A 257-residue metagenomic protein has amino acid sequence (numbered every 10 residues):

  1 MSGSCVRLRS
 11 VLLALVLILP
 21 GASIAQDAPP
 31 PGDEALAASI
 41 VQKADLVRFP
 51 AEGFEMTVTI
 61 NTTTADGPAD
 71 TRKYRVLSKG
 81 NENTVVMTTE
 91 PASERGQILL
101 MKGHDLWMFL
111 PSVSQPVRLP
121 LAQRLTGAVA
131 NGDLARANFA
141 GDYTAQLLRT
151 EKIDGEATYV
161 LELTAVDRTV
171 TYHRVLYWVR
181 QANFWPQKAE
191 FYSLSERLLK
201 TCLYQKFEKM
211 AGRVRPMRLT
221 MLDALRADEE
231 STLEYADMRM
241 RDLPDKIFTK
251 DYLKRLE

Functional and structural regions predicted by a protein language model:
M1-L12: Bacterial N-terminal signal peptides that target proteins for export
S10-G21: Bacterial N-terminal signal peptides
S23-D27: Boundary at the C-terminal end of the N-terminal hydrophobic targeting segment
G32, A37-S112: N-terminal mature ectodomain segment of secretory-pathway/periplasmic proteins
A38-S39, R136-L147, E196-T201: A short, amphipathic edge element
N61, K79-N81, T89-P91, H104 (+8 more regions): Solvent-exposed coil/turn segments that connect beta secondary-structure elements in extracytoplasmic/periplasmic
L110-R136: Acidic/charged, solvent-exposed loop-and-adjacent secondary-structure segments enriched in E/D, K/R, S/T, and G/P
Q115-R118, N138, E156-D251: Gly/Pro-enriched, hydrophobic low-complexity segments that function as extracytoplasmic propeptides/linkers
